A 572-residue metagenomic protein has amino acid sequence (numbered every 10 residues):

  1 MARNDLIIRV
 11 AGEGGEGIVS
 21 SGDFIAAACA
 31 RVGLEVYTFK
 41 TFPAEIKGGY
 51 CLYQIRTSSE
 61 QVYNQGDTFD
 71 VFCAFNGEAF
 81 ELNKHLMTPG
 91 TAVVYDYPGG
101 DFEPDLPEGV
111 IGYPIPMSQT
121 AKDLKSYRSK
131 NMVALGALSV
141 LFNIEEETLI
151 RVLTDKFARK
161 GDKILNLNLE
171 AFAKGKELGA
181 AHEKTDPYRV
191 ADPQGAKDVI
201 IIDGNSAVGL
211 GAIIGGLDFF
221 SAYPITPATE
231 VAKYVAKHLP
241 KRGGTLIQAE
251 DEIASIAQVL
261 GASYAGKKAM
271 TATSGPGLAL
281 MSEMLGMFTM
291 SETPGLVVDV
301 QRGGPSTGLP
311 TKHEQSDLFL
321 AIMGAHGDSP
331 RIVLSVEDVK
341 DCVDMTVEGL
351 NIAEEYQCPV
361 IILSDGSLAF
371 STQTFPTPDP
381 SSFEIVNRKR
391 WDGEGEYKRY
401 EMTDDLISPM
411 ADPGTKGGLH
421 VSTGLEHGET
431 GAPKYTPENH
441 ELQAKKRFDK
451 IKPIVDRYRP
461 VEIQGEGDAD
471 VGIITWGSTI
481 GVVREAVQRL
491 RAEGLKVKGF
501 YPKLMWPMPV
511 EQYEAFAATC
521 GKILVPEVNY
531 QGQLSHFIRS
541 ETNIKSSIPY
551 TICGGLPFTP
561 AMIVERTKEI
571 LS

Functional and structural regions predicted by a protein language model:
M1-G215, F219-S221, K522: Active-site cofactor/cluster-binding pocket
A2-K84, T226-M323, I332-A353, A492: Thiamine diphosphate
I7-E13, G136, F219-S221, A269-A272 (+3 more regions): Short glycine-rich or small-residue beta-strand-to-loop segments that form or flank ligand, phosphate, metal/Fe-S
A74, V94-D96, P116, T273 (+5 more regions): Short beta-strand segments
L82-G100, T289, L534-T551: A short, gly/pro- and small-residue-rich
M87-V93, G109-V110, G244, K267 (+3 more regions): A short helix->loop->beta-strand "cap" motif at the edges of active sites that frequently abuts
F157, A181-K197, A212-L217, Y234-R242 (+4 more regions): Gly-rich Lys/Arg/Thr-decorated short loops/hinges at beta-loop-alpha junctions or inter-strand turns that position
I201-G209, I213, M345, L350 (+1 more regions): Flexible, low-complexity linker and terminal segments
